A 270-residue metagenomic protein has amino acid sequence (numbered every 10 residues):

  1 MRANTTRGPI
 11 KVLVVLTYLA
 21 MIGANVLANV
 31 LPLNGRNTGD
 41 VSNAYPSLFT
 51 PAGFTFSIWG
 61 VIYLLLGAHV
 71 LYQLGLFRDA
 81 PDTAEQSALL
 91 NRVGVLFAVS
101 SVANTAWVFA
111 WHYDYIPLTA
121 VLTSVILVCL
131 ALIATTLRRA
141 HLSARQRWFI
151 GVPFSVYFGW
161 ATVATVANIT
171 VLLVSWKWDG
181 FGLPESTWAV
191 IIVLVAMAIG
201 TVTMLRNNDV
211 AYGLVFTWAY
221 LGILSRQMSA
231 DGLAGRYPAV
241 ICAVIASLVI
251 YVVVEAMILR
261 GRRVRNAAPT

Functional and structural regions predicted by a protein language model:
L16-G23, L96-W107, T123-A134, I150-T170: Alpha-helical transmembrane segments of multi-pass integral membrane proteins
Y18-G35: Alpha-helical transmembrane segments of multi-pass membrane proteins
N43-I58, F149-Y157, W178-A189: Short aromatic-rich membrane-water interface segments that cap or initiate transmembrane helices in multi-pass membrane
T50-F56, G182-A198, S225-I250: Membrane-interface transmembrane-helix boundary segments in multi-pass integral membrane proteins
V70-Q86, L90-N91, A98-Q146: Internal transmembrane alpha-helix with an interfacial aromatic "cap," most often the third helix
G75-D79, T136-A140, V253-P269: Membrane-interface capping segments at transmembrane-helix boundaries
A106-A120, W176-L183, M204-N207, A230-A234: Membrane-interface helix caps and helix-loop-helix hairpins in membrane proteins
A211-G222: Central hydrophobic cores of alpha-helical transmembrane segments in multi-pass integral membrane proteins
